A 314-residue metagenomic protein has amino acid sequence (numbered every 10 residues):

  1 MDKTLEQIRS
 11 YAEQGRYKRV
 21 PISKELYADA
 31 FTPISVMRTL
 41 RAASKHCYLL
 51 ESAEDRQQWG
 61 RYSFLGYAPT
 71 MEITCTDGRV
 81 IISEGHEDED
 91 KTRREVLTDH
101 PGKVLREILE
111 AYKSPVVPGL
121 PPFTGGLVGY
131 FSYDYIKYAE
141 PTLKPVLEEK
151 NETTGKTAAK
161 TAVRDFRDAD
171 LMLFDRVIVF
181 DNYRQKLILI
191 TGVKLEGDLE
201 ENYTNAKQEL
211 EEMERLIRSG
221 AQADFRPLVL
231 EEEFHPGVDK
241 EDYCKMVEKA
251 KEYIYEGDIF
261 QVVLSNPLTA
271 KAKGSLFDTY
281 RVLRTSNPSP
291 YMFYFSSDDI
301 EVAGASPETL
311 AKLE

Functional and structural regions predicted by a protein language model:
M1-E314: Extended alpha-helical targeting/anchoring segments, especially N-terminal organellar/secretory targeting helices
